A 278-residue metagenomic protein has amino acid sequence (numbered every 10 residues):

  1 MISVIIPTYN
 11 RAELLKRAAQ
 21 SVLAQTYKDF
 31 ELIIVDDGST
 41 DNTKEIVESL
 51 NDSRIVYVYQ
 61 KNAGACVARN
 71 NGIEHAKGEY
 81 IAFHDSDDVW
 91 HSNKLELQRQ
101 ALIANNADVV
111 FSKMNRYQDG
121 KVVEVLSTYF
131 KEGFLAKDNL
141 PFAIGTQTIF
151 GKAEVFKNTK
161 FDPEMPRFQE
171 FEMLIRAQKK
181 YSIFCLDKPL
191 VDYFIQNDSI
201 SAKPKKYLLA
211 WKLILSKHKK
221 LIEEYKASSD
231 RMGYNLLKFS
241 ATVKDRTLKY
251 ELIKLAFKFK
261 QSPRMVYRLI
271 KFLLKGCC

Functional and structural regions predicted by a protein language model:
M1-S3, S21, E31, E172: Cell-envelope/extracellular polymer assembly enzymes that use nucleotide-activated donors
I2-A18, Q25, V35: A conserved hydrophobic helix/loop-capping motif in glycosyltransferases and polysaccharide synthases
S21, K28, D36-E45, N62-A63 (+1 more regions): A conserved acidic beta->alpha catalytic loop
Q60-A76, L97: Glycine-rich, basic loop-to-helix element that forms the pyrophosphate-binding segment of sugar-nucleotide handling
E74, S112, L126-I214: Conserved nucleotide-sugar donor-binding catalytic segment
I81: Short aromatic/hydrophobic "clamp" motif used to bind/position activated sugar donors
N93-E124: Conserved donor NDP-sugar-binding/catalytic core segment of glycosyltransferases
D192-C278: C-terminal subregions of glycosyltransferases and related glycan-biosynthesis enzymes
